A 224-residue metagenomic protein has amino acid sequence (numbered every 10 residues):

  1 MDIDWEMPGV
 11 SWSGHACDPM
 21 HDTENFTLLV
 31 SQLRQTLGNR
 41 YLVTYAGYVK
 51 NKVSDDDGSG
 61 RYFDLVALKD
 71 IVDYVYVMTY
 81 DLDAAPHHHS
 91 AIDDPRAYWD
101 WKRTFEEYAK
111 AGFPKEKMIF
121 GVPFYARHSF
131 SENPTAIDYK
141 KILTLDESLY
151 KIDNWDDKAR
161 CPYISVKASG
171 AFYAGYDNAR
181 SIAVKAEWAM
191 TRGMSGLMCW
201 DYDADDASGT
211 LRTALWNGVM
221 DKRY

Functional and structural regions predicted by a protein language model:
M1-P8: Mobile, glycine-rich extracellular loop/lid and propeptide segments that shape or gate substrate/ligand access
I3, V77, C199: Short beta-strand and adjacent tight-turn residues that come in two discontinuous sequence segments and form the edges
P8-L149: Substrate-binding surface in catalytic domains of secreted glycosidases
P19-D22, F26, G175-N178, D201: Amphipathic alpha-helical protein-protein interaction segments
D55-A67, Y176-M190: Short, acidic/polar
E116-W188, S208, T213-Y224: Glycan-binding loop/region signatures in secreted carbohydrate-active enzymes
I119-G121, S195-D201: Conserved active-site loop/cleft motifs that coordinate metal ions or position small ligands
D201-S208: A short, acidic, flexible beta-alpha connecting loop/helix-capping segment that sits on the rim of active
